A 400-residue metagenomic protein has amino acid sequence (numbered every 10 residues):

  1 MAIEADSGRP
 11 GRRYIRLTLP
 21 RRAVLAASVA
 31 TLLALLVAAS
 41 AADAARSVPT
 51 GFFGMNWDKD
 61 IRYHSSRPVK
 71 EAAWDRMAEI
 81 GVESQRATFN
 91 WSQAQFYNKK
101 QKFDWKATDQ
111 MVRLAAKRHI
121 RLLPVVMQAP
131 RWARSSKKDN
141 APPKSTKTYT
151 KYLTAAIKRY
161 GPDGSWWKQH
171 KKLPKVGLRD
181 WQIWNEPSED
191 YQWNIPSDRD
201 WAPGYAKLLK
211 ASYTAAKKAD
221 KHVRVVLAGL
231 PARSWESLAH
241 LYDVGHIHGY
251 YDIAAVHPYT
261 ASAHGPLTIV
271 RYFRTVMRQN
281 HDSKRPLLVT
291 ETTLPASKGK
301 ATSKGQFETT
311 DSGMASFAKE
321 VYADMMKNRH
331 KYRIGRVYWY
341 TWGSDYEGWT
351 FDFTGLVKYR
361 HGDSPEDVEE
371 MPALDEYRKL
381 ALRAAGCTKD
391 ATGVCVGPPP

Functional and structural regions predicted by a protein language model:
E4, Y14-A44: Secretory targeting and sorting signals
A44-E83, T88: Boundary/entry segment of secreted carbohydrate-active catalytic domains
G51-W57, Q85-A87, L122-V126, W181-I183 (+4 more regions): Hydrophobic faces of well-ordered beta-strands that scaffold small-molecule active sites in alpha/beta enzyme cores
Y63-A78, W235-V244, S316-M325: Short, acidic/polar
S65, G177, Q182, P187 (+5 more regions): Aromatic-rich peripheral "rim/lid" segments of glycoside hydrolase catalytic domains that contact and position glycan
M77-R233, Y242, L294: Substrate-binding cleft and catalytic face of glycoside hydrolase catalytic domains, especially the flexible beta-alpha
R118, L153-A156, P174-R179, N185 (+5 more regions): Aromatic- and acid-rich polysaccharide-binding/catalytic face of secreted or lumenal carbohydrate-active enzymes
A216-V223, G245-Y250, R278-S283, R329-R333: Short helix-capping segments at alpha-helix termini
